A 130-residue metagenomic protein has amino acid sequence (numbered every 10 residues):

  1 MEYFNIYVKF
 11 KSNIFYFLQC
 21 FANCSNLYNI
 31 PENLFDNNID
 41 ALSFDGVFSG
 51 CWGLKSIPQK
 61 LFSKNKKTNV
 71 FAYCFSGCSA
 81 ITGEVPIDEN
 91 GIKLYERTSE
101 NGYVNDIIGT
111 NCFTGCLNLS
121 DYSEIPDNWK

Functional and structural regions predicted by a protein language model:
M1-K130: Negatively charged
